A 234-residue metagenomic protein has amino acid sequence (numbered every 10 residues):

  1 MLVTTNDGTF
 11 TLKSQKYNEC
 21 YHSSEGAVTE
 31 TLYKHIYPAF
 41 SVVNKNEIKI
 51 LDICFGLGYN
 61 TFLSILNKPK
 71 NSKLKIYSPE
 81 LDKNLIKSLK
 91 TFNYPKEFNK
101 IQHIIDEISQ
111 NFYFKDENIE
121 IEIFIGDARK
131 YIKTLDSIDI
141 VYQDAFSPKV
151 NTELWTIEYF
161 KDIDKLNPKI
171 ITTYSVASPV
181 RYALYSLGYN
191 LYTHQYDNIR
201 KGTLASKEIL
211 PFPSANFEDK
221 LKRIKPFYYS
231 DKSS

Functional and structural regions predicted by a protein language model:
M1-K45, L57-K70, K87: Class I SAM-dependent methyltransferase Rossmann-like catalytic core, especially the SAM/SAH-binding loop
M1-V3, D7, F114-E117, T203-S234: SAM/dcSAM-binding transferase cores
T31-H35, D127, Y159: Well-ordered alpha-helical segments embedded in enzymatic catalytic cores
S41, N46-D136, Y142, Y196-R200 (+1 more regions): The AdoMet/dcAdoMet-binding core of the Class I SAM-like
D139-L154: A short SAM/SAH-binding and catalytic strip from SAM-dependent methyltransferases
N151-I209: C-terminal substrate-binding/active-site "lid" region of AdoMet-derived donor-dependent transferases
